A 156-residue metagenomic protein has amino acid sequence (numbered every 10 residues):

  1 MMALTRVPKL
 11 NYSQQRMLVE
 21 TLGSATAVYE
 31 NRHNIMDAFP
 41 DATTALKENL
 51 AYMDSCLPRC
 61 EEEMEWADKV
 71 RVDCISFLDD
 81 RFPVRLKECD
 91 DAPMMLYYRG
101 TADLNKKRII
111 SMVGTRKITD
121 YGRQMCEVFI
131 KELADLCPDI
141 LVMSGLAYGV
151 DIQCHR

Functional and structural regions predicted by a protein language model:
M1-L78: Short, small/acidic-rich helices and loops at N termini and domain boundaries of DNA replication/processing enzymes
I75, R81-R156: Glycine-rich beta-alpha loop segments
